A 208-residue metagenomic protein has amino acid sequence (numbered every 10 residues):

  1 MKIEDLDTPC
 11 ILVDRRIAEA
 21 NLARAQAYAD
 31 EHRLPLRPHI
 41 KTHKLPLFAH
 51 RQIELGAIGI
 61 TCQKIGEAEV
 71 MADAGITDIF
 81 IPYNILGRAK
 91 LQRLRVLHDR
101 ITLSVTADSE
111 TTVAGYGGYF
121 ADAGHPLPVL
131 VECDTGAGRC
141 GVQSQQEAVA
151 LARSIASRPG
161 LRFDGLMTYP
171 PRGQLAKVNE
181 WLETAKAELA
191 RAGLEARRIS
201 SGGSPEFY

Functional and structural regions predicted by a protein language model:
M1-V96: A charged N-terminal "starter" segment
D7, D14, V105, S144 (+1 more regions): Residue-level preference for long, well-ordered alpha-helices that form the structural scaffold of enzyme catalytic
I11-V13, L36-I40, I58-C62, T77-I81 (+4 more regions): Hydrophobic faces of well-ordered beta-strands that scaffold small-molecule active sites in alpha/beta enzyme cores
R15, E19-Q26, A49, A68 (+5 more regions): Generic structural signal for well-ordered alpha-helices, preferentially at hydrophobic/aromatic core positions
A23-E31, I53-E54, A72-G75, L94-R100 (+2 more regions): Acidic (Asp/Glu)-rich catalytic clusters
H43-L45, I65-G66, N84-L86, T106-T112 (+3 more regions): Active-site beta-loop-alpha junctions enriched in small/polar residues
V105-G115, A121-H125, T135-A137, E147-A150: Internal, well-ordered alpha/beta segment that forms a basic, Gly-enriched binding/recognition surface
P128, D134-Y208: Active-site loop/helix belt of alpha/beta enzymes
